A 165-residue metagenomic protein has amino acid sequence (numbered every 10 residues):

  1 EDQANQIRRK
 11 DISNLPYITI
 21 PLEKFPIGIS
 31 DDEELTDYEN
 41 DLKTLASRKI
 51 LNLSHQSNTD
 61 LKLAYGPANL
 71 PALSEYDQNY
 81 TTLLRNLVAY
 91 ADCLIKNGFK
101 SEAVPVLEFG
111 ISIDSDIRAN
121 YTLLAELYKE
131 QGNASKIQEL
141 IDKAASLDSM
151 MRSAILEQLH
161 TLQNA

Functional and structural regions predicted by a protein language model:
E1-T82, L162-A165: N-terminal alpha-helical interaction modules that lie
N86-L87, Y121: TPR repeat positional signature
A89-Y90, L124: Structural register within alpha-helical repeat arrays
C93-L94, Y128, Q163: Residue at a conserved register position within TPR or TPR-like alpha-solenoid repeats
D114-S115, S149: Short coil turns that delineate tetratricopeptide repeat
A119-N120, A154-I155: TPR alpha-solenoid repeat register
